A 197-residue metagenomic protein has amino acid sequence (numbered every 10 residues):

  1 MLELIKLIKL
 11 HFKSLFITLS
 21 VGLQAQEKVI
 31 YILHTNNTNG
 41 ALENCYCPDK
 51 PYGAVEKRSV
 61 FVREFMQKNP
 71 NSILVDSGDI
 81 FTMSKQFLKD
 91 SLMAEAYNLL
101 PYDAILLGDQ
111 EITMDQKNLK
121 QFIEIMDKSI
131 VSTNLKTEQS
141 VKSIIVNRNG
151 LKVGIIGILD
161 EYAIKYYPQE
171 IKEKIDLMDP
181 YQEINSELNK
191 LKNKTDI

Functional and structural regions predicted by a protein language model:
M1-L10: N-terminal secretory signal peptides that target proteins for export/translocation
F16-A25: Hydrophobic h-region of N-terminal signal peptides that target proteins for export in Gram-negative bacteria
A25-I197: Acidic, metal/ion-coordinating pockets
